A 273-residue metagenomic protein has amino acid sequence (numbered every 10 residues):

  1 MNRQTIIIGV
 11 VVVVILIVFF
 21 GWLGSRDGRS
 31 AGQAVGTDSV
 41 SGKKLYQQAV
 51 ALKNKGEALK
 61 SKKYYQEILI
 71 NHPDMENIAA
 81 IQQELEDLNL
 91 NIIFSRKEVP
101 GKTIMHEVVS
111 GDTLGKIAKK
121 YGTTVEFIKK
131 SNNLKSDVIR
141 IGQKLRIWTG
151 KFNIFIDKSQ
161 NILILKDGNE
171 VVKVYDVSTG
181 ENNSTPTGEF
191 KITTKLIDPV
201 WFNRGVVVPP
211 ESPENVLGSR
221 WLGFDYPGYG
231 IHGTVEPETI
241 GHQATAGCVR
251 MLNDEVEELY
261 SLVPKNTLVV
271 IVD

Functional and structural regions predicted by a protein language model:
I8-W22: Hydrophobic membrane-insertion alpha-helices, especially the h-region of bacterial N-terminal signal peptides
F19-G32: Hydrophobic single-pass membrane-insertion segments
A34-L59, Y64, I92-G122: Primarily a LysM-type cell-wall glycan-binding module
A58-P73, E170: TPR/TPR-like (Sel1-like) alpha-helical repeat modules
L69-G101, T124-D157, V272: Extracellular LysM carbohydrate-binding repeats and other cell-envelope/extracellular binding modules
G111, G142-L145, K265-T267: Loop/turn positions that initiate beta-strands
T149-V235: Gly/Pro-biased beta-strand-loop elements
V206-D273: Exported/periplasmic cell-wall-interacting domains
